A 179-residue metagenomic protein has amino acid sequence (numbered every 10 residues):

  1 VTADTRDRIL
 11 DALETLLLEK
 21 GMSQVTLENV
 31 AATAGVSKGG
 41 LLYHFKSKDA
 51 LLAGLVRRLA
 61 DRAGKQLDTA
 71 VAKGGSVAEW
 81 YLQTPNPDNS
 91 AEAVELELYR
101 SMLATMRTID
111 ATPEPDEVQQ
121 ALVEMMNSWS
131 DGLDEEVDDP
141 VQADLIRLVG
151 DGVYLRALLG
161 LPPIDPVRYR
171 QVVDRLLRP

Functional and structural regions predicted by a protein language model:
V1-A3: N-terminal intrinsically disordered/low-complexity leader segments
R8, L16-A50, G54: Helix-turn-helix
L16, R62, Q66, G132: Short alpha-helical functional segments enriched in proximate histidine and acidic residues
L52-L59, Q66: Alpha-helical DNA-contacting segments of helix-turn-helix folds
K65-M102, R170: Hydrophobic alpha-helical connector segments
Y81-P85, S101-I109, I146-V153: Short alpha-helical scaffolding segments that buttress acidic/His motifs in well-ordered protein cores
E92-E95, T112-P179: Hydrophobic/aromatic-rich alpha-helical bundle segments in the mid-to-C-terminal region
